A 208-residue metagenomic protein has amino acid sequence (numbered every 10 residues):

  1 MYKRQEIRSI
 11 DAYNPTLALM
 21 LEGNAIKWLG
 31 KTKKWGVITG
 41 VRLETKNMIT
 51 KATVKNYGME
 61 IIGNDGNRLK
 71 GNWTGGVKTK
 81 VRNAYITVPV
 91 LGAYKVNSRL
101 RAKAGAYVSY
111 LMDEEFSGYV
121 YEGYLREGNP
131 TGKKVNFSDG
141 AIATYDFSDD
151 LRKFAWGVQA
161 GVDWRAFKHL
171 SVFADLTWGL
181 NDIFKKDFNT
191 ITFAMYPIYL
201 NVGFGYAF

Functional and structural regions predicted by a protein language model:
K3-T16, K46-A84, L111-A155, Q159 (+1 more regions): Extracellular/periplasm-exposed beta-strand and loop segments of Gram-negative cell-envelope proteins, dominated by
I7-W35: N-terminal, post-signal-peptide region of Sec/Tat-exported proteins
L19-K27, V41-L43, I86-Y94, A104-Y110 (+3 more regions): Residues on the lipid-exposed face of transmembrane beta-strands in outer-membrane beta-barrel proteins
K33-V37, R99-A102, K168-A174: Repeated loop/turn-to-beta-strand initiation elements of outer-membrane beta-barrel proteins
M48, K95-R101, S109, D113: Short helix-capping and hinge/turn segments at secondary-structure transitions, especially at repeat and domain
H169-F173, L180-K185: Substrate-binding/catalytic groove segments of enzymes that remodel or degrade extracellular structural polymers
